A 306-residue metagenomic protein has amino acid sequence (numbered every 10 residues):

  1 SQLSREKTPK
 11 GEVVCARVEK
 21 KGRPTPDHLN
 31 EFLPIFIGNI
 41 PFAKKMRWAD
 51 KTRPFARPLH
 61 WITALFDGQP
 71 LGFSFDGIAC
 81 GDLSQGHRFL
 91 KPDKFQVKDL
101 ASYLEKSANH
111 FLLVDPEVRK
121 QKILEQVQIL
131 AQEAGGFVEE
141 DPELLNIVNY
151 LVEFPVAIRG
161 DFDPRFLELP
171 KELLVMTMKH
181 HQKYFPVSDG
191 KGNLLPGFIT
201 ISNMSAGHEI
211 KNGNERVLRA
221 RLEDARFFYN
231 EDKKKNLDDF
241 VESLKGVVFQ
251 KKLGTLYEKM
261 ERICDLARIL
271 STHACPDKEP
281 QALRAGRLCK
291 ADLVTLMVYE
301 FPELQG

Functional and structural regions predicted by a protein language model:
S1-L167, L174: Long, basic N-terminal domains or extensions that often function in RNA/ssDNA interaction or organelle/cellular
E6-C15, L104, L124-E125, L237-L244 (+1 more regions): Short, conserved phosphate-binding/catalytic loop or strand-edge motifs used in phosphoryl-/nucleotidyl-transfer
R17-E19, A108-L113, Q128-E133, P196-G207 (+4 more regions): Glycine- and acidic
K21-R23, R53, D67-L71, D76-C80 (+5 more regions): Short, glycine-/Ser/Thr-/acidic-enriched flexible segments
T25, L29, N214, K259 (+1 more regions): Hydrophobic (often cysteine-bearing) scaffold residues that line and stabilize catalytic clefts of nucleotide/cofactor
F36, E258-K259, R268-G306: Divalent metal-dependent catalytic cores for phosphoryl transfer on phosphate-bearing substrates
P41, R57-H60, F66-G68, K179-H181 (+3 more regions): Short, well-ordered loop/turn elements at secondary-structure boundaries
E139-E261: Catalytic nucleotidyl-transfer cores of nucleotide-processing enzymes
